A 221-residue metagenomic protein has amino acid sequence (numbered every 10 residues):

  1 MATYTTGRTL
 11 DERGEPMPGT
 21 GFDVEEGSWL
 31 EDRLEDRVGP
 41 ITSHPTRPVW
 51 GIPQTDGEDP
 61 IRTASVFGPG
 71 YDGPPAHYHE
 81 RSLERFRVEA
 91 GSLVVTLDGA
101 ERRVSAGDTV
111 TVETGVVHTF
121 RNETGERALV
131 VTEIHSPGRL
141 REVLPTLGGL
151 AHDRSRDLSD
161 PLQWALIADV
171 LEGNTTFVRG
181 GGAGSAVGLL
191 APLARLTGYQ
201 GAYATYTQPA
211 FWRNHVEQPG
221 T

Functional and structural regions predicted by a protein language model:
M1-P45, Q54-P60, Y71-A76, E80-S82 (+1 more regions): Jelly-roll (double-stranded beta-helix
G51: Metal-centered catalytic cores of metalloenzymes
R62-V66: Short, well-ordered beta-strand segments enriched in hydrophobic/aromatic residues
F86: Structured binding elements
E89-A90: A cytosolic small-molecule/anion-sensing beta-strand core signal
